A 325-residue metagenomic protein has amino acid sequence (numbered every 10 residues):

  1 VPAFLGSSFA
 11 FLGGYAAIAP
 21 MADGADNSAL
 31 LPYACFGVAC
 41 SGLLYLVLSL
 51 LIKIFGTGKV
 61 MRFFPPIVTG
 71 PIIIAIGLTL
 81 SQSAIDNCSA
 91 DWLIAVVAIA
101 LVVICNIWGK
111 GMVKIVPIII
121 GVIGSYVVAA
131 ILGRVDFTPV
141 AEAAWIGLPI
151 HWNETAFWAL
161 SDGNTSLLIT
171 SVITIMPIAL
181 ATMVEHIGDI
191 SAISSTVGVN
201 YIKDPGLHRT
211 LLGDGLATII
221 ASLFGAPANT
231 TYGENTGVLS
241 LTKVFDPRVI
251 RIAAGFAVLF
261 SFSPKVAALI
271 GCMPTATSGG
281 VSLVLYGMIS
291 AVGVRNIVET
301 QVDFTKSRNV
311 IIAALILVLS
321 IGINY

Functional and structural regions predicted by a protein language model:
V1, T174-P247: Membrane-embedded helical hairpins/re-entrant loop segments and their flanking transmembrane helices within multi-pass
V1, Y45-V60, V102-G111, I190-G198 (+2 more regions): C-terminal ends of transmembrane helices
V1-A95, K265, C272, A276 (+5 more regions): Early transmembrane hairpin of solute transport permeases
A16-A22, N106, N235-I250, F256-F260: Interfacial segments of multi-pass membrane proteins
F64, V68, S89-W92, G111 (+4 more regions): Hydrophobic alpha-helical transmembrane segments of multi-pass membrane proteins
G77-D91, V102-I107, G124-G147, S320-Y325: Hydrophobic alpha-helical segments and their helix-loop junctions in multi-pass secondary transporters
I107-M112, W152-L168, V294-Y325: C-terminal transmembrane helix-loop-helix hairpin of multi-pass membrane proteins
I118-H208: Helix-loop-helix hairpins and the membrane-proximal interhelical loops of multi-pass alpha-helical transport proteins
